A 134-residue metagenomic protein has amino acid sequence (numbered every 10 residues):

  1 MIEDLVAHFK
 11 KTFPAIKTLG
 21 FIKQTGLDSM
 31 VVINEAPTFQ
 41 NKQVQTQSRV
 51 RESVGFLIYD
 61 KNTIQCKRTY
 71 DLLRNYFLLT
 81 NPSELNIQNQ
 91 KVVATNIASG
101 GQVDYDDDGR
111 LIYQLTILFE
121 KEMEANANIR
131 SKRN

Functional and structural regions predicted by a protein language model:
M1-H8, T38-R49, Q90-N134: Short, charged interaction patches at domain edges and termini
M1-Q45, R68, T80-Q90, N134: Small/polar-rich, solvent-exposed N-terminal microdomains that initiate assembly or binding
K17-L19, S48-V50, T63, N81-S83 (+2 more regions): Aromatic-residue detector
Q47, Y59-L79: Extracellular/virion structural assembly segments
S53-L57: Short aromatic/hydrophobic contact patches that present stacked aromatics for nucleic-acid/ligand binding
I58-K61, F119-K121: Short beta-strand-to-loop capping motifs
